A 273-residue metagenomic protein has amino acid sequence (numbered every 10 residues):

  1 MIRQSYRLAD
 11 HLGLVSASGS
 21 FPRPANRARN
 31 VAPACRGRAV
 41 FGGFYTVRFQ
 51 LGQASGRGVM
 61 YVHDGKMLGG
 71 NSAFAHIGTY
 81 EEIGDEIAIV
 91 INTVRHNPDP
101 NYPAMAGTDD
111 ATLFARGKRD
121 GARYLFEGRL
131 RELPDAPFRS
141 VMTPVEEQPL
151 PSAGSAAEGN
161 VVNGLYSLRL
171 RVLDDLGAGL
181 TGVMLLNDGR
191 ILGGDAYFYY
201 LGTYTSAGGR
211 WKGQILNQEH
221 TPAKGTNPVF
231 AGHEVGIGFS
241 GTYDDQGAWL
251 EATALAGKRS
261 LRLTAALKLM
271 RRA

Functional and structural regions predicted by a protein language model:
I2-R3, L8-D10, A28: N-terminal amphipathic/hydrophobic targeting modules at extreme N-termini, encompassing cleavable Sec/SRP-type signal
S20-A39: Short, Lys/Arg-enriched N-terminal segments with co-localized hydrophobic residues within the first ~10-30 amino acids
F21, I83, L125, L130-A156 (+2 more regions): Edge beta-strand at a domain terminus
P33-A54, F126, S152-L176: Tryptophan-anchored aromatic micro-motifs
V40-F44, M60-L68, I83-E86, K118-Y124 (+6 more regions): Short, solvent-exposed coil/turn segments at beta-strand boundaries
L51-N97, L176-T221: N-terminal glycine/threonine-rich, aromatic-flanked beta-hairpin/loop signature
G58-Y61, I77-Y80, A111-K118, S140-M142 (+4 more regions): Hydrophobic/aromatic beta-strand elements that line small-molecule binding cavities or substrate pockets in beta-rich
T93-R116, I215-S240: An anionic, turn-rich surface loop/hairpin at beta-sheet edges that serves as a generic interaction/coordination patch
